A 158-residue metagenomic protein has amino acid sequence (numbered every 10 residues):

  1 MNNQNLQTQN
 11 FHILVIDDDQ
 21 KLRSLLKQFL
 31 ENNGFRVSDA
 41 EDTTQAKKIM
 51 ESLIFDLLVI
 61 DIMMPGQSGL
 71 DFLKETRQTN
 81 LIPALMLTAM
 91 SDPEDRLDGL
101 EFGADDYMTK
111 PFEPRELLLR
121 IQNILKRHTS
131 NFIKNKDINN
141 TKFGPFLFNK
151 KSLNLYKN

Functional and structural regions predicted by a protein language model:
F11-H12, N123-N158: Short, Lys/Arg-enriched segments at the junction into DNA-binding effector domains of transcriptional regulators
L14, D39-L57: Acidic, metal-coordinating helix/loop segments flanking the phosphotransfer/catalytic sites of two-component signaling
R23, P65, D92, K110: The feature encodes the CheY-like receiver
S24-N32: Charged docking surfaces used in two-component/phosphorelay signaling
D42, S68-D71: Acidic catalytic/metal-coordinating carboxylates
E51-L53, E75-I82, F102: Conserved phosphotransfer cores of two-component systems
D61, T88: Active-site residues of response regulator receiver
